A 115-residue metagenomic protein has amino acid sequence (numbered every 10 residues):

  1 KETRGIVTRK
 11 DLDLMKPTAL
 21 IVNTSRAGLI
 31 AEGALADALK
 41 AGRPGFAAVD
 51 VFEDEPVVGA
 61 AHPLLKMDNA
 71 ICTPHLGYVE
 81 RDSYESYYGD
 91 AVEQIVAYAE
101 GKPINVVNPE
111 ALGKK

Functional and structural regions predicted by a protein language model:
K1-I6, N23: Rossmann-like NAD(P)-binding element
R9, T18-L20, T24-K115: Rossmann-like dinucleotide-binding domain for NAD(H)/NADP(H)
L12: Short alpha-helical donor nucleotide-sugar binding micro-motif in glycosyltransferases
